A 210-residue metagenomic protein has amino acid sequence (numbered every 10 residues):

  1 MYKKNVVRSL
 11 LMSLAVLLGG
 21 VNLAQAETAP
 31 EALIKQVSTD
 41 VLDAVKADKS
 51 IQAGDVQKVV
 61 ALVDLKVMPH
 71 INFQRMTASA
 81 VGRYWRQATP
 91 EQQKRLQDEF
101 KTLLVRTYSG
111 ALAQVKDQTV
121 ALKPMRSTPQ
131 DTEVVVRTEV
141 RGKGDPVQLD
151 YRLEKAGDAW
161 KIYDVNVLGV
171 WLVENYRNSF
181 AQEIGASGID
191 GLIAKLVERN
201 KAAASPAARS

Functional and structural regions predicted by a protein language model:
M1-L11: Bacterial N-terminal signal peptides that target proteins for export
S9-G20: Bacterial N-terminal signal peptides
G20-A26: Sec/Tat signal peptide C-region and signal peptidase I cleavage site
T28-Y108: Early exported N-terminus immediately downstream of N-terminal targeting peptides
T102-L103, S127-T128, L168-L172: Solvent-exposed loop/turn segments at secondary-structure junctions within structured extracellular/periplasmic domains
R106-V147, R199-S210: Surface-exposed, charged secondary-structure patches
P146-E174: Short beta-strand edge/turn micro-motifs at domain boundaries
V167-S210: Low-complexity, intrinsically disordered terminal/linker segments enriched in charged and Gly/Pro repeats
